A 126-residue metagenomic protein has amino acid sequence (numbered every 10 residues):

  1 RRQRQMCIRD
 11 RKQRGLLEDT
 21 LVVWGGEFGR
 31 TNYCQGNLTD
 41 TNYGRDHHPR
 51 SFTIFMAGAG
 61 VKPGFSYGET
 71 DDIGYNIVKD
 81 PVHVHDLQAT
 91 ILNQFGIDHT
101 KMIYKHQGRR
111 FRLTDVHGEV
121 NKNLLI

Functional and structural regions predicted by a protein language model:
R1-I8: Short, small-residue-biased leader/transition segments that mark boundaries at the very start of proteins
R9-T20, H99-I103: Surface-exposed helix-capping loop/turn segments at secondary-structure junctions
L16-L17, V23-F65: Histidine-centered active-site microenvironments of extracellular/periplasmic hydrolases and transferases
E18-V22, F111, N121: Primarily short, surface-exposed interaction patches in extracytoplasmic proteins
S51, A57, D86-T90, Q94 (+1 more regions): Generic recognition of well-ordered alpha-helical segments
F65-D71: The feature captures the short pre-catalytic strand/loop hairpin that immediately precedes and shapes the active-site
D72-M102: Non-catalytic, well-ordered alpha-helical segments in soluble enzyme domains
D115-I126: C-terminal domain-tail junction helix/linker
